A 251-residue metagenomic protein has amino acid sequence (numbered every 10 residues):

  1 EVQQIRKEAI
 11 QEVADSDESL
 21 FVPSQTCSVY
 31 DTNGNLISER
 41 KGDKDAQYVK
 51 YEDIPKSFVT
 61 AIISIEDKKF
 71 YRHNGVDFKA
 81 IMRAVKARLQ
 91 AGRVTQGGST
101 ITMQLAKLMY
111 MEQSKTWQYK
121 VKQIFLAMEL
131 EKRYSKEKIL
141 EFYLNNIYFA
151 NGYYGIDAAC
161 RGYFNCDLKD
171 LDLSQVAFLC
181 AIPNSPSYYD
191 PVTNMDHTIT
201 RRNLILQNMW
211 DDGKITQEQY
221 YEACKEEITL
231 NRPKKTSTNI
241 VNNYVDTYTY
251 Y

Functional and structural regions predicted by a protein language model:
E1-T32, L36-I37, L89: N-terminal type II signal-anchor transmembrane helix that functions as the membrane-insertion/stop-transfer segment
Q4, E8, E12, N74 (+3 more regions): Alpha-helical membrane-targeting segments
A9-S16, G42-Y51, I65: N-terminal post-signal-peptidase region of extra-cytosolic proteins
P23-Q25, D45-Q47, F58-A61, N74-A80 (+5 more regions): Envelope-exposed proteins and targeting segments
S28-Q47, A158, G162, S187-P191: Short pre-catalytic segments that frame enzyme active sites
G34, T60-I63, M209: Active-site SXXK
K50-I101, F164: Flexible, acidic/glycine-enriched loop-and-adjacent beta/alpha segments that face the extracytoplasmic/periplasmic side
R93-Y251: Non-catalytic, structured segments within soluble enzyme domains
